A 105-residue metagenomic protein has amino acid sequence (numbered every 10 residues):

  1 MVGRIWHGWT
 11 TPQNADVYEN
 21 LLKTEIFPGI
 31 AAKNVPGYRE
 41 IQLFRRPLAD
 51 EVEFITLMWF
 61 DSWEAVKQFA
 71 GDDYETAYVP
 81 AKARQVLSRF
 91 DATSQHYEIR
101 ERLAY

Functional and structural regions predicted by a protein language model:
G3-W9, E40-Y74: Short, well-ordered beta-strand segments in beta-rich or mixed alpha/beta enzyme and ligand-binding folds
W9-L22: Short, surface-exposed ligand-recognition loops at beta-strand->loop->(often short) alpha-helix junctions that present
N14-D16, E64-V66, R102: Residue-level signal for secondary-structure boundary sites
T24-P36, W59-H96: An amphipathic, aromatic/His-enriched active-site/gating alpha helix that lines ligand/cofactor pockets
R39-E53, Y78-Y105: Glycine-rich beta-strand-turn "strand-cap" elements at beta-sheet edges
